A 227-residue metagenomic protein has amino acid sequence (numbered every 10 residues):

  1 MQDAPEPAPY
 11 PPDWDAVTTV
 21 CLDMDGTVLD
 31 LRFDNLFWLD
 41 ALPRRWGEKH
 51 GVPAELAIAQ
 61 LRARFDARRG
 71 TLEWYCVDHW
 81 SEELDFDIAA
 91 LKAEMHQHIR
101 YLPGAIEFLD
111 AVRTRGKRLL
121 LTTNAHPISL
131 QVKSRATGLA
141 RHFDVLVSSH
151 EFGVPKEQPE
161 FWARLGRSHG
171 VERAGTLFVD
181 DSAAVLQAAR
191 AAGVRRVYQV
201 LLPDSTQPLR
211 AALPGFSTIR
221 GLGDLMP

Functional and structural regions predicted by a protein language model:
M1-V20, D110, H126-P127, Q131-P227: Asp-based, Mg2+/Mn2+-dependent phosphohydrolase catalytic module
P7-E107, H126-I128: N-terminal helical cap/lid subdomain that shapes the substrate entry/recognition surface in HAD-like hydrolases
G47, S81, M95, L120 (+3 more regions): Short, flexible active-site loop motifs that bind/organize anionic cofactors or intermediates
E82-D87, R115-K117, V194, P214: Short glycine/proline-enriched coil/turn segments at helix->beta-strand junctions
G104-G116: Catalytic-core regions built around general acid/base machinery
G116-L120, R173-T176: Short active-site oxyanion
